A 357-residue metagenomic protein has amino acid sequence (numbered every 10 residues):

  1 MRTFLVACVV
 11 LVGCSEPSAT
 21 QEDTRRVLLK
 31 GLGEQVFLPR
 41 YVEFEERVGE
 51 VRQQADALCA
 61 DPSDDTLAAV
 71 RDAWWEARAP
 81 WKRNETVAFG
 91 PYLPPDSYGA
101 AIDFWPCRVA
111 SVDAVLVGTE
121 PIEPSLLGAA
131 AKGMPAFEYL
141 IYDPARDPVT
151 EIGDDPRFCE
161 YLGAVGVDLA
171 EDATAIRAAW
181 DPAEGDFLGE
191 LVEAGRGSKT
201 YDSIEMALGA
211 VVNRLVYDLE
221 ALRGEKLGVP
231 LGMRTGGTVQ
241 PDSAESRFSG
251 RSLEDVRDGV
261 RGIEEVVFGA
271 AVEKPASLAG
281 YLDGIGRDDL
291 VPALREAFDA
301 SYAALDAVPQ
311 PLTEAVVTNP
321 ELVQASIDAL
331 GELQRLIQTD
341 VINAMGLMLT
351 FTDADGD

Functional and structural regions predicted by a protein language model:
T3-V12: Sec-dependent N-terminal signal peptides
C14-S18: Bacterial signal peptide processing site
A19-D357: Mature extracytoplasmic or organellar-lumen-exposed domains after removal of signal/transit peptides
